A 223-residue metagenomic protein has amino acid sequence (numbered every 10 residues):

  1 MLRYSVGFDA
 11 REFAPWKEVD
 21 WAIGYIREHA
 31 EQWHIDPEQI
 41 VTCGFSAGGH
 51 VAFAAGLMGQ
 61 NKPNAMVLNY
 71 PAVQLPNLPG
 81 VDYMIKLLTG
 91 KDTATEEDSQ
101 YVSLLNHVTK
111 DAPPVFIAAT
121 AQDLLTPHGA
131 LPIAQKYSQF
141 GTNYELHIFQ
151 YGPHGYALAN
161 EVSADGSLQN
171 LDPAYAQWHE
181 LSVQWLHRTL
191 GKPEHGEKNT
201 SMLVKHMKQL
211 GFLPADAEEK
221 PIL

Functional and structural regions predicted by a protein language model:
M1-D9: Conserved alpha/beta-hydrolase
R3, C43, V67-Y70, A118 (+1 more regions): Alpha/beta-hydrolase-fold catalytic nucleophile elbow
A10-E31, Q177-E180: Alpha/beta-hydrolase active-site loop
W21-D82, E96-S99, K198-K205: Primarily recognizes the serine-hydrolase "nucleophile elbow" in alpha/beta-hydrolase and SGNH/GDSL folds
D111, F116-A119: Short beta-strand/loop motif that positions the catalytic acidic residue of the alpha/beta-hydrolase fold
T120-L124, Y151-P153: Acidic beta-to-alpha connecting loop that harbors the catalytic carboxylate
L124-L131: Conserved alpha/beta-hydrolase "acid-adjacent" motif
S138-L223: C-terminal catalytic histidine-bearing segment of alpha/beta-hydrolase fold enzymes
